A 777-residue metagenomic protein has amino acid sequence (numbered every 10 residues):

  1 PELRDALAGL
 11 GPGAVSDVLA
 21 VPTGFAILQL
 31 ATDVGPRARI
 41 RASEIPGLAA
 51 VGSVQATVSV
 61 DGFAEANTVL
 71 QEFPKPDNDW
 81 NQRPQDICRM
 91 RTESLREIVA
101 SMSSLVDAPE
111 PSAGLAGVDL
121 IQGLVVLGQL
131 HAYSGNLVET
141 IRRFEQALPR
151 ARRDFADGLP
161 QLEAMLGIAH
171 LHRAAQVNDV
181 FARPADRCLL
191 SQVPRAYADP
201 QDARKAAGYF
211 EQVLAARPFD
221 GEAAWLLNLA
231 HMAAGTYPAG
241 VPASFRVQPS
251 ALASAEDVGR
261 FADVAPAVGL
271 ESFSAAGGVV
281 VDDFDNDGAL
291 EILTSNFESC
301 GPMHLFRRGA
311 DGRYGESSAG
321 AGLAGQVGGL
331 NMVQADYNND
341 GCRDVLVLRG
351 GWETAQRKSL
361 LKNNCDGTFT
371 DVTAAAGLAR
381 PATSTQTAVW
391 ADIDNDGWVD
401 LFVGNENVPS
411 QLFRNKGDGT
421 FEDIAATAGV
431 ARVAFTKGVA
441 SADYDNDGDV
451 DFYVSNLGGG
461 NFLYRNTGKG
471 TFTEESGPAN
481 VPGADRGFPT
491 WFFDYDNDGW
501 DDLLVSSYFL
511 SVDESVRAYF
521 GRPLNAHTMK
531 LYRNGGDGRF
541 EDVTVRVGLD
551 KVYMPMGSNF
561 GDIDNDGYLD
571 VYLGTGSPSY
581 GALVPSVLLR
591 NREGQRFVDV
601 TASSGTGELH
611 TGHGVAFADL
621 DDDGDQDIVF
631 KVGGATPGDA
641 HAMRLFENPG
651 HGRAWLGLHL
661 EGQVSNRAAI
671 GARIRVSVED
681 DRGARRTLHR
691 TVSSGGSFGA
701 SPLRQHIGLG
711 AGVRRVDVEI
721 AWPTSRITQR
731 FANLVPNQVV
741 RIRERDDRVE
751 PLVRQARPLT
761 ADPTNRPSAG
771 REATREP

Functional and structural regions predicted by a protein language model:
P1-F25, A31-R39: Peptidyl-prolyl cis-trans isomerase
K75-R89, S112, G135, E139 (+3 more regions): Short coil/linker segments at helix-helix boundaries
Q176-A198, L348-E353, S506-L524, L573-A582 (+1 more regions): Short, conserved, GDST-rich strand-edge loop motifs in beta-rich repeat architectures
A239-S274, F306-V327, L361-T383, R414-A434 (+9 more regions): Blade-edge motifs of beta-propeller repeat domains
A276-N286, G329-C342, T385-N395, V399 (+7 more regions): Beta-propeller blade termini
V279, A289-N296, G341, V345-G350 (+6 more regions): Hydrophobic beta-strand segments that make up the repeating blades of beta-propeller and related beta-repeat
V547, S579, Q595-P777: Gly/Ser/Thr/Pro-enriched helix-cap/hinge segments flanking short amphipathic alpha-helices
